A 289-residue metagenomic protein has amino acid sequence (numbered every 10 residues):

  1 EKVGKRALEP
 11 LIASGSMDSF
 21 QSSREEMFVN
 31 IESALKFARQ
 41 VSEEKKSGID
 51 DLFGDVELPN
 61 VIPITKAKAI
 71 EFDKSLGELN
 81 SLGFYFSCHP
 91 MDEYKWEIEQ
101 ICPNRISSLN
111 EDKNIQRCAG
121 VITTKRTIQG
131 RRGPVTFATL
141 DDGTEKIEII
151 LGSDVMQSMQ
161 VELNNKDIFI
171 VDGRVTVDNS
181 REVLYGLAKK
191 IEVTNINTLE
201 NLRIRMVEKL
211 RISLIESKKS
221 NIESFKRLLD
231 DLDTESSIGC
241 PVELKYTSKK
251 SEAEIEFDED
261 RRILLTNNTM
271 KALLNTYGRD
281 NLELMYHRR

Functional and structural regions predicted by a protein language model:
E1-E111, L187-A188, E192: Sliding clamp-binding short linear motifs that recruit DNA-associated proteins to replication/repair hubs
E1-G4, I70, G152-S153, S217-I222 (+1 more regions): Short, structured coil/loop segments at alpha-helix boundaries
G15, G48, G54, G83-F86 (+6 more regions): Glycine-centered flexibility motif
Q21-S22, L76, F86-V207, E216-S236 (+1 more regions): Single-stranded nucleic-acid-binding OB-fold domains
E43-V61, N197-R205, G239-S248: Short, compositionally biased low-complexity segments
R203-R289: C-terminal effector modules of nucleic-acid-centric enzymes and ribosome-associated factors
